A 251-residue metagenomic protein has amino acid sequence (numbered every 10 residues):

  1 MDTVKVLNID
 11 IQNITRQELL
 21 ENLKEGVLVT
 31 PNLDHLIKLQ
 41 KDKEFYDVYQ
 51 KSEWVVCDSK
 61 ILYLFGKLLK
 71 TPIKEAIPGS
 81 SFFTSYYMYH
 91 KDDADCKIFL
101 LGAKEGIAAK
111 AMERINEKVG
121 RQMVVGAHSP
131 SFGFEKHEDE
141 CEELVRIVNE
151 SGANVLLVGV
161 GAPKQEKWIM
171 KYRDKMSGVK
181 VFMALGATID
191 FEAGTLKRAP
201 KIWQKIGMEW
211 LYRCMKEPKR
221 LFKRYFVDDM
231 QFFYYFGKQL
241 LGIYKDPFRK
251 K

Functional and structural regions predicted by a protein language model:
M1-T84: N-terminal nucleotide/polyanion-binding subdomain common to many enzyme families
E25, A94-C96, S177-V181: A short helix->loop->beta-strand "cap" motif at the edges of active sites that frequently abuts
I61-L68, R198-K251: A transmembrane-helix-recognition feature enriched in membrane-embedded lipid enzymes and envelope glyco-/phospholipid
L62-L64, K164, T188-A193: Short gly/pro/ser/thr-enriched loop/turn and capping motifs at secondary-structure boundaries
L69-S151: Conserved beta-alpha
M112, E166-K175: Short Gly/Thr/Asp-enriched flexible loops that form oxyanion-binding sites at enzyme active sites
P130-E135, G178-K216: Short, flexible loop segments at boundaries between secondary-structure elements
V148-A162: Proline-aspartate-enriched helix->loop->beta-strand connector
